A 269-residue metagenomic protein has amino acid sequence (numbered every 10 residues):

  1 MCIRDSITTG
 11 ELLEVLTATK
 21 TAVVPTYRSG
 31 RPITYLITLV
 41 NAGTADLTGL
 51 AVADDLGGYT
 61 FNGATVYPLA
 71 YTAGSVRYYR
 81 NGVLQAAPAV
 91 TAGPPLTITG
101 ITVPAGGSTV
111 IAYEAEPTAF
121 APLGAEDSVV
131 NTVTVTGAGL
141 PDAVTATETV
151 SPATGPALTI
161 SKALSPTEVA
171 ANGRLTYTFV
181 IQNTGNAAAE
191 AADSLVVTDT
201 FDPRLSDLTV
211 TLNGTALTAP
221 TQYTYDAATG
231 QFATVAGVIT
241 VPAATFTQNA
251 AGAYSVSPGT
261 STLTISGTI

Functional and structural regions predicted by a protein language model:
R4-I269: Exported/extracytosolic protein signature
